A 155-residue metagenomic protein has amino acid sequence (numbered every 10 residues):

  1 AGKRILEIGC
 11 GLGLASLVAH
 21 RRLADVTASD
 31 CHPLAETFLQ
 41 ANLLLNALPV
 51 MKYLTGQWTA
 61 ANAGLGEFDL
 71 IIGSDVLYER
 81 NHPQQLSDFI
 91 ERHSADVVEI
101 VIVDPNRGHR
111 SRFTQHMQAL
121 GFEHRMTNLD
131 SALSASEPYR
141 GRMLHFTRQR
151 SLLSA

Functional and structural regions predicted by a protein language model:
A1-A155: S-adenosylmethionine-dependent methyltransferases
